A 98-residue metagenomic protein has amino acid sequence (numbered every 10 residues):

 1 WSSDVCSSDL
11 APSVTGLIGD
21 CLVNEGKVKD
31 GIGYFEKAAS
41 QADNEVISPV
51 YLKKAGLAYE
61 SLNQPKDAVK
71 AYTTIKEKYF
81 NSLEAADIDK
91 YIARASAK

Functional and structural regions predicted by a protein language model:
W1-S7: Short, small-residue-biased leader/transition segments that mark boundaries at the very start of proteins
